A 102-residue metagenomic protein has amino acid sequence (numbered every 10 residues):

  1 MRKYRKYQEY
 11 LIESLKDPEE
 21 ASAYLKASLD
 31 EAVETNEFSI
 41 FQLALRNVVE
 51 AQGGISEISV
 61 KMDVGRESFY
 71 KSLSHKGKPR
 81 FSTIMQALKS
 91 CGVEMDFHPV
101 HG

Functional and structural regions predicted by a protein language model:
M1-A44: N-terminal flexible/basic segments that precede or flank functional cores
R5, D96-G102: Short, charged recognition helix plus adjacent turn of helix-turn-helix-like nucleic-acid-binding domains
A27, N47-V48, S90: Short amphipathic alpha-helical elements of helix-turn-helix/winged-helix folds
N47-K71: Short alpha-helical DNA-recognition segment
S74-H75: Residue-level detection of the helix-turn-helix DNA-binding "recognition helix"
K78: DNA-recognition element of transcription regulators
F81-H98: DNA major-groove recognition helix of helix-turn-helix/homeodomain DNA-binding modules
